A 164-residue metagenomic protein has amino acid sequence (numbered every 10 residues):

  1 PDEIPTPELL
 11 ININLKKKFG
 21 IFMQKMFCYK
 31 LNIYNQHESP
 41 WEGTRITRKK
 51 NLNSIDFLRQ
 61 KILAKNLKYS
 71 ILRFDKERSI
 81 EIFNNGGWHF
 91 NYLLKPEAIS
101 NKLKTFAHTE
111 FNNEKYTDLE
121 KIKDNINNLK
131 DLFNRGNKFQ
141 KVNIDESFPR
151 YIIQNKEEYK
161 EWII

Functional and structural regions predicted by a protein language model:
D2: Conserved "landmark" site that anchors the functional core of diverse proteins
P5-K115: Conserved catalytic core of nucleotide-sugar-dependent glycosyltransferases
D75-I164: C-terminal accessory extensions appended to soluble enzyme cores
